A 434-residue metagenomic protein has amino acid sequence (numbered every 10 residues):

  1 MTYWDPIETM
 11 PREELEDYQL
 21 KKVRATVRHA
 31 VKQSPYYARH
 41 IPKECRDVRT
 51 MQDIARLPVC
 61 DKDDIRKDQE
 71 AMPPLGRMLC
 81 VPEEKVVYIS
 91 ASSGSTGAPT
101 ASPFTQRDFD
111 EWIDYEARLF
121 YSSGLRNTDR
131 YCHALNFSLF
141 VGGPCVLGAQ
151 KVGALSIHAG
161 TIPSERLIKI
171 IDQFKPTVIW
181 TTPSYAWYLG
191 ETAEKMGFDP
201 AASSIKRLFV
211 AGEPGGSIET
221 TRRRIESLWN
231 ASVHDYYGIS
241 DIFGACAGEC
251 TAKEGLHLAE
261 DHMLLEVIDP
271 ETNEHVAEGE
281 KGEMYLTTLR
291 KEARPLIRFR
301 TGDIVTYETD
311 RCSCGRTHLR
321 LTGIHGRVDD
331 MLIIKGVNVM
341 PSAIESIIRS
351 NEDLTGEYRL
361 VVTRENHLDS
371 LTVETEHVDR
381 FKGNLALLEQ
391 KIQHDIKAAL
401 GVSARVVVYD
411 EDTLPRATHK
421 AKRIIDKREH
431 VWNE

Functional and structural regions predicted by a protein language model:
M1-A91, T96-D114, Y121-S122, S203 (+6 more regions): Nucleotide 5′-phosphate-binding alpha/beta core
F120-A154: Conserved AMP-binding loop of ANL adenylate-forming enzymes
R130, M196-G216: Conserved helix-loop-beta element of the AMP-binding
S156-I171: ATP-dependent adenylate-forming carboxylate-activation enzymes
I171, K175-T177: Proline-aspartate-enriched helix->loop->beta-strand connector
I179, Y285, L289-V402, H419: AMP-binding/adenylate-forming catalytic core of the ANL superfamily
A186-S204, R223-E226: Adenylate-forming
G216-S217, T221-R311: Conserved AMP-binding/adenylate-forming
